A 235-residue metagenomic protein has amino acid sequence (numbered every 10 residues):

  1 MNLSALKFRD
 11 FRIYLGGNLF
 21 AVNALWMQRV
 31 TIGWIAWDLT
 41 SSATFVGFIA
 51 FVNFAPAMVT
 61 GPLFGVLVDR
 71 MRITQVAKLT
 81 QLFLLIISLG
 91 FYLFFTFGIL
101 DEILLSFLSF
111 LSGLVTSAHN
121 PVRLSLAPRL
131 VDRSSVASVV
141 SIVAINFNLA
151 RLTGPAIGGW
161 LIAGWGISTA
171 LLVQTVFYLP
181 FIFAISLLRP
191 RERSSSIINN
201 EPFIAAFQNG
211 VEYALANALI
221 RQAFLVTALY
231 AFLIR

Functional and structural regions predicted by a protein language model:
M1-F11, P190-L225: Juxtamembrane intracellular "pre-TM" segments in multi-pass secondary transporters
L19, M27-T31, W165-L172, E212-R235: A single, central transmembrane helix in multi-pass transporters
A43-T44, R133-V143: Loop-to-transmembrane helix entry/capping segments in MFS-fold secondary transporters and related SLC/MFSD carriers
F54-P62, R151-L152, A156: Residue-level signature of mid-helix packing/kink "hotspots" within the transmembrane helices of 12-pass Major
L82-I99: C-terminal ends and interior cores of transmembrane alpha-helices in multi-pass membrane transporters/permeases
E102-S109, G113, S138-S194: Hydrophobic alpha-helical transmembrane segments
